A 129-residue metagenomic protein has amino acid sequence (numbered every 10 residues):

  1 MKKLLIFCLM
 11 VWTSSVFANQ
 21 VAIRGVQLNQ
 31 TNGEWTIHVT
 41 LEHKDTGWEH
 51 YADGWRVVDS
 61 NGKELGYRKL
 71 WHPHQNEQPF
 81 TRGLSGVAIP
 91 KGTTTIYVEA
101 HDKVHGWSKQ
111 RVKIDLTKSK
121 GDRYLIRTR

Functional and structural regions predicted by a protein language model:
M1-L4: Positively charged n-region of N-terminal signal peptides that target proteins for export
N19-W55: Short, surface-exposed binding/anchoring microloops in extracellular/periplasmic proteins
Q30-G33, V57-K63, V87-T94: A short, structured loop/turn motif at beta-sheet edges
L41-E77: N-terminal, post-signal-peptide region of Sec/Tat-exported proteins
Y67-S108: Short, solvent-exposed, Trp/other aromatic-anchored flexible loops in extracytoplasmic proteins
K109-R129: Short beta-strand elements
